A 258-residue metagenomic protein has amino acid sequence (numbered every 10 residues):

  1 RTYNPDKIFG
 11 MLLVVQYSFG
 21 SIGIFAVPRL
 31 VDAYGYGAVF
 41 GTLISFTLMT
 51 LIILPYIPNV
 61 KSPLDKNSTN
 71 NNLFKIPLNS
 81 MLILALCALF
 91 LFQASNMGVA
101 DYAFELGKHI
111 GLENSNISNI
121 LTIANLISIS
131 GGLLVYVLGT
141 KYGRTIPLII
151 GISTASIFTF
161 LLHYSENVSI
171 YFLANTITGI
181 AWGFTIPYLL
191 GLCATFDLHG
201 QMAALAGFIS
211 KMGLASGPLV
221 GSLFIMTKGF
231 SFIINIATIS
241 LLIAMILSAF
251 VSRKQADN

Functional and structural regions predicted by a protein language model:
R1-Y3, G183-D197: Intracellular juxtamembrane helix-capping segments at the cytosolic ends of symmetry-related transmembrane helices
P5-V27, A204-P218: Glycine-rich segments within core transmembrane alpha-helices of 12-TM secondary carriers
M11-P58: Helix-loop-helix hairpin linking two adjacent transmembrane segments in secondary transporters
R29-S45, S222-L242: A membrane-interface helix-boundary motif in multi-pass transporters
V31, G131-R144, I225: Helix-to-loop junctions at the C-terminal end of transmembrane segments in multipass secondary transporters
M81-T122: Extracytoplasmic gate region of multi-pass secondary transporters
Y142-L189: C-terminal transmembrane helical hairpin of 12-TM major facilitator-type secondary transporters
F196-F230, A237: A late C-terminal transmembrane helix in Major Facilitator Superfamily
